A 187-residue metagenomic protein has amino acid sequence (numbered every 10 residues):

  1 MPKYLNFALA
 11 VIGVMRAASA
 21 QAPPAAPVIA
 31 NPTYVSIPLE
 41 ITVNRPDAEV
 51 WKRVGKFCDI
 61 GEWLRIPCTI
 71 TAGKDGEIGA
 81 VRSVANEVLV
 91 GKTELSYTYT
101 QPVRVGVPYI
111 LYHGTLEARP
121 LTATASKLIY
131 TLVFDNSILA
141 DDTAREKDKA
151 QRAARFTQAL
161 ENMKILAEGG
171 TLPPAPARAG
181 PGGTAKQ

Functional and structural regions predicted by a protein language model:
M1-A8: Bacterial N-terminal signal peptides that target proteins for export
L9, V28-A30, V107: Residues embedded in well-ordered secondary-structure elements
V11-S19: Hydrophobic h-region of N-terminal signal peptides that target proteins for export in Gram-negative bacteria
A20-K74, A185-K186: Hydrophobic ligand-binding cavity/cleft-lining segments
T42, C58-H113, K127-I129, I165-P174: Glycine-rich portal/gate segments that line the openings of hydrophobic small-molecule binding cavities
R104-Q158, M163-I165: Beta-strand/loop substructures that line and gate deep hydrophobic ligand-binding cavities in soluble
R178-K186: Disordered, low-complexity segments in secreted/periplasmic proteins that are enriched in proline
